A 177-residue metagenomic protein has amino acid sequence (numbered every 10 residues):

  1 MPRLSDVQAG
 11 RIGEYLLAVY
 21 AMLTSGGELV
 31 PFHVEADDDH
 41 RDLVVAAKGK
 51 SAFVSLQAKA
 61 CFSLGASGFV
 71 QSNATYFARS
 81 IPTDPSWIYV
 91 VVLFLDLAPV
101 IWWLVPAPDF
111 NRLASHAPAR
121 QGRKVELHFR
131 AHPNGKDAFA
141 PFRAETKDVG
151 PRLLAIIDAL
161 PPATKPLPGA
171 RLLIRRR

Functional and structural regions predicted by a protein language model:
M1-D39, V44-R177: Mixed-charge (Asp/Glu-Lys/Arg
